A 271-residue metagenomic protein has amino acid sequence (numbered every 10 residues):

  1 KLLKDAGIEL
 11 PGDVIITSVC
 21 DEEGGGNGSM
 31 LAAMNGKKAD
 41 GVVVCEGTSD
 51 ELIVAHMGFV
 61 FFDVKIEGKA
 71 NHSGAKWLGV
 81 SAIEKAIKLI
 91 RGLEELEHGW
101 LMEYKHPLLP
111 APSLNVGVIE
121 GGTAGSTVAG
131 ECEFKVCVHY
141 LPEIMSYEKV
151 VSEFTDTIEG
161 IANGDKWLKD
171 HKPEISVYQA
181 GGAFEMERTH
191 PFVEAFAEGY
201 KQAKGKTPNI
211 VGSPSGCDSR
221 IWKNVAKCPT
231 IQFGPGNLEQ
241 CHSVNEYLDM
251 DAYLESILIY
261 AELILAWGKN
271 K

Functional and structural regions predicted by a protein language model:
K1-F61, G268-K271: Acidic/histidine-rich catalytic neighborhood of metal-dependent amide-processing enzymes
V54, F61-K271: Metal-dependent amide/peptide-bond hydrolase catalytic core, centered on the "pita-bread" metallohydrolase fold
